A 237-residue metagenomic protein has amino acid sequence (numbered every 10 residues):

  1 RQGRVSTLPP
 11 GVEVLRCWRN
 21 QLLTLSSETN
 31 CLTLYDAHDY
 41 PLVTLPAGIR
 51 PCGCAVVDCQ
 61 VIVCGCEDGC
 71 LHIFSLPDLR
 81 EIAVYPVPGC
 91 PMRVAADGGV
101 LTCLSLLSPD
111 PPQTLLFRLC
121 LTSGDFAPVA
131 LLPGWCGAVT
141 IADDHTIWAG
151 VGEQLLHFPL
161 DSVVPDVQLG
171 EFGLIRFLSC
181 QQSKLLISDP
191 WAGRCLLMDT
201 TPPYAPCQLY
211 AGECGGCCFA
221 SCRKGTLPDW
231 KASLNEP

Functional and structural regions predicted by a protein language model:
R1, W18-R19, S27-E28, V57-D58 (+8 more regions): Short loop/turn segments that connect beta-strands within the blades of beta-propeller domains, predominantly WD40
Q2-L8, D39-P46, R80-Y85, G124-L131 (+2 more regions): A short beta-strand motif characteristic of beta-propeller blades
P10-W18, I49-V57, G89-D97, P133-A142 (+2 more regions): Repeated scaffold domains used in trafficking and secretory/extracellular systems, primarily beta-propellers
Q21, Q60-I62, V100, T146 (+1 more regions): Conserved core beta-strand positions within WD40 beta-propeller blades
T24-E28, V63-G69, C103-P111, A149-E153 (+2 more regions): Conserved beta-strand positions in repeat-built beta-propeller and related beta-rich domains
S27, A37, L76, L119-L121 (+3 more regions): Inter-blade boundary loops/turns of WD-repeat beta-propellers
N30-T33, C70-I73, D110-F117, Q154-F158 (+1 more regions): Structural motif
S188-P237: Blade-level signature of beta-propeller repeat domains, shared across WD40, Kelch, NHL, RCC1 and BNR/Asp-box propellers
